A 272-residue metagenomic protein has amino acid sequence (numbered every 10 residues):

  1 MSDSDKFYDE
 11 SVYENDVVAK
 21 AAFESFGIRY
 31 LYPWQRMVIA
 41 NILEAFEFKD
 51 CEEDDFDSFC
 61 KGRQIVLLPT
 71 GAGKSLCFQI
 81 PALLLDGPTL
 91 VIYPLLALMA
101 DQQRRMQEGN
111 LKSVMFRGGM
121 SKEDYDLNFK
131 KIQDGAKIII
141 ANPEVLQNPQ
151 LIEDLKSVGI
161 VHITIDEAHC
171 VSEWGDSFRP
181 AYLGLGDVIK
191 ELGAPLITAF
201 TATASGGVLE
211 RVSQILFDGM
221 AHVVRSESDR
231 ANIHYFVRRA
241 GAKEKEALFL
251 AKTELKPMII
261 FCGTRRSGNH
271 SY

Functional and structural regions predicted by a protein language model:
S2-A22, Y30-P33, L43-A45, F59-S75 (+2 more regions): Helicase motor core with emphasis on the C-terminal RecA-like subdomain
V38-I39: Short alpha-helical "packing" element that flanks the helix-turn-helix/winged-helix DNA-binding module
A45-E53: Internal, charge-rich low-complexity segments
L90-V91: Gly/serine-rich nucleotide phosphate-binding loop at the start of the catalytic core of nucleotide/ADP-ribose-handling
A97: Conserved Rossmann-like nucleotide-cofactor binding loop
